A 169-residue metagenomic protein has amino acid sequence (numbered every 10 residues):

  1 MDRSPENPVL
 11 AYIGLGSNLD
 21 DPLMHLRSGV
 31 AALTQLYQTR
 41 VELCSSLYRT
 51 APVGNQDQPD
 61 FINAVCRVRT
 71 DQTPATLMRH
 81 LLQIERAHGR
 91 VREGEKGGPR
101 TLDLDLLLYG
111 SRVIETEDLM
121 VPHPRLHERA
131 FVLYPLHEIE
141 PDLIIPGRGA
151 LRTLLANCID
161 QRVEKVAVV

Functional and structural regions predicted by a protein language model:
D2-T39, C44-A51: N-terminal beta1-alpha1 ligand-phosphate binding loop
L15-S17, T70, H137: Short, structured patches in soluble enzyme cores that scaffold and shape functional sites
Q38, P52-F61, Q72-M78, L82-V169: Flexible, gly/pro- and Lys/Arg-enriched active-site loops
